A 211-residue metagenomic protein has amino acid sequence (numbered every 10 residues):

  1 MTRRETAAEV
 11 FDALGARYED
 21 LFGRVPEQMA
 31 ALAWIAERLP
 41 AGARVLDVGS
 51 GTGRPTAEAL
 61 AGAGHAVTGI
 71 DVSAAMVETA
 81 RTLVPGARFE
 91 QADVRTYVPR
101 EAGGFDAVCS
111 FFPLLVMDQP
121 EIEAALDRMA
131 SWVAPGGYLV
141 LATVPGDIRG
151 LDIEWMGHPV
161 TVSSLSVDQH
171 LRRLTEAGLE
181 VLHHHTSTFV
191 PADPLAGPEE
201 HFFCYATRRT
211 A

Functional and structural regions predicted by a protein language model:
M1-A41, D147: Conserved class I S-adenosyl-L-methionine
L46, T52-Y97: Class I SAM-dependent methyltransferase SAM/SAH-binding core
P99-V108: A short acidic, Gly/Pro-enriched loop at the edge of an enzyme's catalytic core that lines a small-molecule cofactor
A107-P120: A short SAM/SAH-binding and catalytic strip from SAM-dependent methyltransferases
E123-P135: A short glycine-rich, Lys/Arg-flanked "PGG" loop and its adjoining helix->strand segment in the class I
G136-T143: Conserved beta-strand signature within the Rossmann-like core of class I S-adenosyl-L-methionine
V144-T161: Short, glycine-/aromatic-enriched active-site segment of Class I SAM-dependent methyltransferases
V162-G178: Short alpha-helix
